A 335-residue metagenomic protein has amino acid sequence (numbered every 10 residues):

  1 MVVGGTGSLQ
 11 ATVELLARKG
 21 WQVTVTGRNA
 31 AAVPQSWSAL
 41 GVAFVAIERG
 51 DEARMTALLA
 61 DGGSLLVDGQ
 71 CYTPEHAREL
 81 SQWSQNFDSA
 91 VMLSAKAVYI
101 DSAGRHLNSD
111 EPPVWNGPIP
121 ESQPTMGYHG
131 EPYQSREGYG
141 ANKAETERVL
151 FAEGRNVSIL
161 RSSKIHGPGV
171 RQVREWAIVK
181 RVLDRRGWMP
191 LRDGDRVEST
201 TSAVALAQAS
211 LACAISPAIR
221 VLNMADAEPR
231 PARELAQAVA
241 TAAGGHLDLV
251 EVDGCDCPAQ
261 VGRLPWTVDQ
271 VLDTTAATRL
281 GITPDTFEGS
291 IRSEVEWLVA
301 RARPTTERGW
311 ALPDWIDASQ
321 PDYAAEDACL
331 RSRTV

Functional and structural regions predicted by a protein language model:
M1-D68, T146: N-terminal Rossmann/SDR dinucleotide-binding element
V3, G167, L191-R196, L222-R230 (+2 more regions): Glycine-rich Rossmann NAD(P)(H)-binding loop
G27-A31, K96, E228: Residues in the short beta-alpha loop(s) of Rossmann-like NAD(P)-binding domains
E79-N142: Conserved Rossmann-fold NAD(P)-dependent oxidoreductase catalytic core, especially the SDR/UDP-sugar
A144-G169: Conserved beta-loop-beta element that borders a ligand/cofactor-binding pocket
V173-I178, L191-A214, R220-N223: Substrate-positioning beta->alpha
V179-L191, G245-L249: A short C-terminal helix-loop "cap" of Rossmann-like NAD(P)-dependent dehydrogenase/epimerase domains
L206-D269, R292-S293, R301-V335: Mid/C-terminal beta-alpha module of Rossmann-like enzyme folds, strongest in SDR-family dehydrogenases/epimerases
